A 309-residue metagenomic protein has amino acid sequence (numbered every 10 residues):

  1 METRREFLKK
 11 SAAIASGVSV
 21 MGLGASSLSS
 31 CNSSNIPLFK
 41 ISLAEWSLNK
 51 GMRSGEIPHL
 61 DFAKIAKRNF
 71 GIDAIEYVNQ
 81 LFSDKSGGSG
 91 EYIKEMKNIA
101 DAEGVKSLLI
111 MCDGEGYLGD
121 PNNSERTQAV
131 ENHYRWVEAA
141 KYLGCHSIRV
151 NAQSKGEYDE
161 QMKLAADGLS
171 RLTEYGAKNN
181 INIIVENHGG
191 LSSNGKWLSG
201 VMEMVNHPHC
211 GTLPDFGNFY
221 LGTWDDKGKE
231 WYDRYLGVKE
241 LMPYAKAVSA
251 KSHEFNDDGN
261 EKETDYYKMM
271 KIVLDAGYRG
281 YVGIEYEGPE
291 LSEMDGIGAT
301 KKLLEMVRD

Functional and structural regions predicted by a protein language model:
M1-L8: Twin-arginine (Tat) signal peptide motif
L8-L28: N-terminal export signals
L23-R53: C-terminal segment of N-terminal export signals and the immediately downstream linker at the start of the mature
L43, A66, A100, A140 (+5 more regions): Conserved, mostly hydrophobic/aromatic
R53-R68, T127-E138, E230-V238, Y266: Short, acidic/polar
I72-S170, A177-N182, P208, N218 (+4 more regions): Structural motif corresponding to the early beta-alpha repeats
A74-I75, S170-K271: Acidic/histidine-rich catalytic cores of soluble enzymes
M294-D309: C-terminal helical cap(s) of enzyme catalytic domains, especially alpha/beta-barrels
